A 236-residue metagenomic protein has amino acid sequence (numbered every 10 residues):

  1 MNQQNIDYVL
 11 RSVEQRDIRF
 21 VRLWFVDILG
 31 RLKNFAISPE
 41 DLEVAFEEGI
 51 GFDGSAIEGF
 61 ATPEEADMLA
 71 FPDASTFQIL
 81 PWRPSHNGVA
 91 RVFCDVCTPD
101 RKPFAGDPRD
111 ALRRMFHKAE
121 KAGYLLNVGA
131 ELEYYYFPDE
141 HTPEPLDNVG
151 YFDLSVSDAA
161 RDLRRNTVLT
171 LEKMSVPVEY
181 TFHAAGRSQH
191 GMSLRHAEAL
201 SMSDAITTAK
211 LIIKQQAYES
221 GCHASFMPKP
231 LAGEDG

Functional and structural regions predicted by a protein language model:
M1-G236: Glycine-rich, acidic/polar active-site loops that bind/position phosphate-bearing ligands
